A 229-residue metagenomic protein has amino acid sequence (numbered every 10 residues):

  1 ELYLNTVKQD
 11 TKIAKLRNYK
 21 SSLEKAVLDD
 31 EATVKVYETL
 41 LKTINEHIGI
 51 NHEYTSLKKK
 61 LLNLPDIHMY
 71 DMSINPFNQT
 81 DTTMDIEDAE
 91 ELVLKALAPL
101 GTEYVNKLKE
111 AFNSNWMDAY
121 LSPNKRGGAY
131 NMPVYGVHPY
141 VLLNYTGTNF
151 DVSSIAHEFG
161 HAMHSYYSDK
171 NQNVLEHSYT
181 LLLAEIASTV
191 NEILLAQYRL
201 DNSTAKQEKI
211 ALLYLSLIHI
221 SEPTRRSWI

Functional and structural regions predicted by a protein language model:
E1-S221, R225: Cation-handling catalytic/transport regions enriched in His/Asp/Glu
